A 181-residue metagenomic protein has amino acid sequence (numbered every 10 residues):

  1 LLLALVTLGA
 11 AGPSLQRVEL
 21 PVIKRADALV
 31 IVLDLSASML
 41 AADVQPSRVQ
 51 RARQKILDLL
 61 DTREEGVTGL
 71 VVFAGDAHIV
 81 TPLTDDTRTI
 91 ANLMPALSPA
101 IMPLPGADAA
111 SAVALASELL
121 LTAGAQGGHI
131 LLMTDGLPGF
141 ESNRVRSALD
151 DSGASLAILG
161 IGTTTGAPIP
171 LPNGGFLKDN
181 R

Functional and structural regions predicted by a protein language model:
L1-L8: Juxtamembrane linker/hinge segments adjacent to transmembrane helices in membrane proteins
L8-A11, L40, D135, L159-I161: Short glycine-rich loop/turn motifs that provide flexible caps or phosphate-binding loops at active sites
G12-G127, F140-R144: Membrane-embedded segments
V30-V32, L131, A157: Conserved beta-strand elements of the Class I
P82, M133-T134: Small/polar loops that bind or transfer phosphate-bearing groups
I101-A110, S117-E118, T134-R181: VWA/integrin I-like adhesion module and closely mimicked acidic/polar interface patches used
G127-M133: Acidic beta-strand-to-loop metal/phosphate-binding motif
